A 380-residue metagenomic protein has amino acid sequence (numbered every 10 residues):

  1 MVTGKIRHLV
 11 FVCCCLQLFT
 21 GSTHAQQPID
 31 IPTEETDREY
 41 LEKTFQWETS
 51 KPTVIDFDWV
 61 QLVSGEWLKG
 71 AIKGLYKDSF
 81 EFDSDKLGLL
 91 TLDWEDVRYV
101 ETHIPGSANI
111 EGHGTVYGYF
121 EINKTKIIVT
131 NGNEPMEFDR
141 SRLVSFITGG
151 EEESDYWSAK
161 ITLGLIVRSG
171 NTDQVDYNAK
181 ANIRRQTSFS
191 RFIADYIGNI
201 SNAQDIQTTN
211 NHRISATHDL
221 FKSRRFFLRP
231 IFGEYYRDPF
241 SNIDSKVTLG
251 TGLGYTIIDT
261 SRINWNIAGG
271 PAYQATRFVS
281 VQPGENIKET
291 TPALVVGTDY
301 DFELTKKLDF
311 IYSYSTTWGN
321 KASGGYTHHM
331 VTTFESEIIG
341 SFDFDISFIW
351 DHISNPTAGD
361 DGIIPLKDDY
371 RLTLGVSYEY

Functional and structural regions predicted by a protein language model:
Q26-Q186, I197: Compositionally biased alpha-helical segments
K160-T162, D176-K180, N211-T217, K246 (+4 more regions): Membrane-embedded beta-strand positions in outer-membrane beta-barrel channels/transporters
L163-L165, A181, A194-G198, I214-H218 (+6 more regions): Transmembrane beta-barrel strands of outer-membrane/channel proteins
G164, N182-Q186, T217-F221, E234 (+4 more regions): Transmembrane beta-barrel domains of outer membrane proteins
L165-S169, T187, G198-N202, Y235-P239 (+5 more regions): Transmembrane beta-strands of outer-membrane beta-barrel pores
N171-V175, D205-N211, S241-K246, D259 (+3 more regions): Replace "Gram-negative outer membrane beta-barrel proteins" with "bacterial and organellar outer membrane beta-barrel
S188-A194, R224-R229, S261-W265, D301-F310 (+2 more regions): Repeated loop/turn-to-beta-strand initiation elements of outer-membrane beta-barrel proteins
D368-Y380: Outer-membrane beta-barrel "beta-signal"
